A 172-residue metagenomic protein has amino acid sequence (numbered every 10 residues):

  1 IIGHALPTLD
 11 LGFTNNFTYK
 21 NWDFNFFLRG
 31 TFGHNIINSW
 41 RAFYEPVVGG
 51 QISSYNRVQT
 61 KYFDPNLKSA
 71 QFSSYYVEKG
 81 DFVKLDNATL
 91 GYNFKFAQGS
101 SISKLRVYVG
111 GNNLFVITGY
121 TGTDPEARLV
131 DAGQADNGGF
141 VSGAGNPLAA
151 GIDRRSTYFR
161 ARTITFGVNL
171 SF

Functional and structural regions predicted by a protein language model:
I1-L6, D23-D81, D124-G143: Surface-exposed, extracytoplasmic segments of Gram-negative outer-membrane nutrient-acquisition systems
G12-T14, N87-G91, T165-G167: Membrane-embedded beta-strand positions in outer-membrane beta-barrel channels/transporters
Y19-N21, G30-H34, N87, F94 (+3 more regions): Transmembrane beta-strands of outer-membrane beta-barrel pores
Y19-W22, I102-K104, A161-T163: Strand-connecting loop/turn motifs
F26, V107-V109, V168: Membrane-embedded beta-strand positions of outer-membrane beta-barrel proteins
K95-Y108: Short loop/turn motifs that connect adjacent beta-strands in outer-membrane beta-barrel proteins
F159-F172: Outer-membrane beta-barrel "beta-signal"
